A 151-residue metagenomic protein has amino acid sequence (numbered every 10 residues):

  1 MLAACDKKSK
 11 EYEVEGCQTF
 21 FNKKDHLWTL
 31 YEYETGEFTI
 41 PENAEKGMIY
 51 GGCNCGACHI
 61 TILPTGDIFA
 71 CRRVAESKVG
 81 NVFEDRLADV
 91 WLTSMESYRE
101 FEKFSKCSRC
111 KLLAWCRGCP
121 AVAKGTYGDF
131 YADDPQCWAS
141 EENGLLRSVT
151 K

Functional and structural regions predicted by a protein language model:
M1-E42, D67-G118: C-terminal accessory region of radical SAM enzymes
A44-I49: Short, P/G- and charge-enriched loop/turn segments at secondary-structure junctions
Y50-G52, R99, D129: Short secondary-structure boundary/capping segments
C53-A57: Short, small/polar residue-rich loop motifs at catalytic or cofactor-binding pockets
C58, E84-L87, E142: Short capping/connector residues at structural and topological boundaries
I62-L63: Short, acidic, Ser/Thr-enriched surface-loop or helix-capping motifs
F101-S148: Cysteine-cluster motifs in flexible loop/terminal segments that predominantly coordinate metals
